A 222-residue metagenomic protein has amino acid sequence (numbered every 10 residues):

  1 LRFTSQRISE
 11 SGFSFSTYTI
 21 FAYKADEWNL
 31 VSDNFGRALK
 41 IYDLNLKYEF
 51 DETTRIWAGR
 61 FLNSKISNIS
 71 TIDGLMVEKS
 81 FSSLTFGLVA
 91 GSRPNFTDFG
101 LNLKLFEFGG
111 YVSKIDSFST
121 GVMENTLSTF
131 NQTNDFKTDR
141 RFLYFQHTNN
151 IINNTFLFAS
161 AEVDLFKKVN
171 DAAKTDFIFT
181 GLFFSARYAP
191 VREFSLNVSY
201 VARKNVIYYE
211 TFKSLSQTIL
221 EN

Functional and structural regions predicted by a protein language model:
L1-N222: Gram-negative and organellar
